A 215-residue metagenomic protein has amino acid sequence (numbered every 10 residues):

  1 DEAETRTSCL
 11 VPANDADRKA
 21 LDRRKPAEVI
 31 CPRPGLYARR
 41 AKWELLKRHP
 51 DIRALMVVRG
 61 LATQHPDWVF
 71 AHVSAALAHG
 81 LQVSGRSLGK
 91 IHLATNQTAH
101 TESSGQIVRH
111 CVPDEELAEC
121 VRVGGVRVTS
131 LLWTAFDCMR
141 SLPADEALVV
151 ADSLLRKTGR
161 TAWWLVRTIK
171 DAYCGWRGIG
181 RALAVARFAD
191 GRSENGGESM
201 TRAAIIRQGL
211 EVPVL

Functional and structural regions predicted by a protein language model:
D1-G178, V214: Short gly/ser-rich loop at a beta-strand->alpha-helix junction or flexible surface loop bordering the NTP-binding
A62-H65, V185-M200: A short, highly charged nucleic-acid-interacting micro-segment common to nuclease and nuclease-linked defense proteins
L142, R192, Q208: Residue-level signal for short amphipathic helical patches enriched in basic/charged and nearby hydrophobic residues
T158, G175-G178, S193-S199, I206: Hydrophobic alpha-helical segments and helix-packing faces
G178-V185: Helix-loop-beta segment of a Rossmann-like dinucleotide-binding subdomain
A203, G209-L215: A short acidic/basic microdomain associated with nuclease active sites
